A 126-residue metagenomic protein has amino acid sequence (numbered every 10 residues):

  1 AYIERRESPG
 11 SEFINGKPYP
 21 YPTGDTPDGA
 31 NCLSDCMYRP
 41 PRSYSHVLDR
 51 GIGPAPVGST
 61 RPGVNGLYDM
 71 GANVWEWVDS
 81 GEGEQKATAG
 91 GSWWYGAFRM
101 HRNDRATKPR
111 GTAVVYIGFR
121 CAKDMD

Functional and structural regions predicted by a protein language model:
A1-A106, V115: Functional-site microenvironments in short loops/helix caps that host divalent-cation chemistry
T112: Conserved catalytic-core segment of clan PA serine endopeptidases
Y116-D126: Short, structured beta-strand segments at or near domain termini in extracellular proteins/domains
